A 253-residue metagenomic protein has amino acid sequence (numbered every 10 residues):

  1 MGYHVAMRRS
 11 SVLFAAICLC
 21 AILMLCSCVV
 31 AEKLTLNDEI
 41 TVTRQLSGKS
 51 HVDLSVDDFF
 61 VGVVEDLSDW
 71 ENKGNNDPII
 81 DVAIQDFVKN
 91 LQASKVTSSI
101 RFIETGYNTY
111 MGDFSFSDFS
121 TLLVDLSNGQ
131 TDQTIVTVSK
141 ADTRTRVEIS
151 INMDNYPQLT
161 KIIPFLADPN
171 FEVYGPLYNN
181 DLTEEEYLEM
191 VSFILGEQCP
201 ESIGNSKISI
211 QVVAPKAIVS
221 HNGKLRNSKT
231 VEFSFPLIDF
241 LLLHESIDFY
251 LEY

Functional and structural regions predicted by a protein language model:
H4-A15: Bacterial N-terminal signal peptides that target proteins for export
I17-L23: Hydrophobic helical h-region of N-terminal Sec-dependent signal peptides in bacterial secretory/periplasmic proteins
L25-S27: C-terminal motif of bacterial Sec signal peptides marking the signal peptidase cleavage site
V29-A31: Bacterial signal peptide processing site
L36-V56: Post-signal peptide N-terminal segment of mature Sec-exported envelope proteins
K49-I79: Post-signal-peptide N-terminal segment of Sec-exported extracytoplasmic proteins
W70-S94: Extracytoplasmic/periplasmic/luminal assembly and interaction segments in envelope/secretory/respiratory proteins
V88-Y253: Mature, soluble, non-transmembrane domains
